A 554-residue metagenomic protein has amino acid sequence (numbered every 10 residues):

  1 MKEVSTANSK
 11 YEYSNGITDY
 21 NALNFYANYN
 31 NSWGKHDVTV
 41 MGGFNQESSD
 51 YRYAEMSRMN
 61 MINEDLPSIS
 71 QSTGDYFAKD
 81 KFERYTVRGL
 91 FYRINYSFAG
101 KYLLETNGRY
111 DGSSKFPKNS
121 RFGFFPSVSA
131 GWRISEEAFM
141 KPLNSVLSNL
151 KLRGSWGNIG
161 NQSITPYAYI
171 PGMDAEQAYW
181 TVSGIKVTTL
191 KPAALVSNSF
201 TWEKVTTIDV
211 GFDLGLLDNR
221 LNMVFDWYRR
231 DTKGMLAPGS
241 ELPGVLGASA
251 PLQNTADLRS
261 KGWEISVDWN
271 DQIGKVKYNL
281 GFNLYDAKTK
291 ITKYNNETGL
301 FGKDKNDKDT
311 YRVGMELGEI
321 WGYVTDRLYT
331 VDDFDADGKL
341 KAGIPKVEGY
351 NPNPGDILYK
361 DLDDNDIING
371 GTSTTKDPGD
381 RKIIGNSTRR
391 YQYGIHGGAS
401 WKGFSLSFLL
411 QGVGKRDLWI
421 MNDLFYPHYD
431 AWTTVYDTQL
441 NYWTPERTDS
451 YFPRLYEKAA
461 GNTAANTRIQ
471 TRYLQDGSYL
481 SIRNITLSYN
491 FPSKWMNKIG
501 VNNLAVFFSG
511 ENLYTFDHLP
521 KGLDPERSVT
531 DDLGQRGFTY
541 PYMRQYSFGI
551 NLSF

Functional and structural regions predicted by a protein language model:
M1-S9, D50-A78, Y169-L195, P243-A250 (+4 more regions): Surface-exposed loop/turn segments flanking beta-strands in extracellular/periplasmic regions
V4-K101, L195, I383, Q535-R536: Outer-membrane beta-barrel transmembrane domain signature of Gram-negative proteins, especially the mid-to-C-terminal
S32-V38, K101, S135-L150, L217-R220 (+8 more regions): Short loop/turn motifs that connect adjacent beta-strands in outer-membrane beta-barrel proteins
F44-D50, G108-S114, I134-E136, W156-G160 (+9 more regions): Transmembrane beta-strands of outer-membrane beta-barrel pores
G74-F91, W180-N222, P251-I273, E316-T325 (+2 more regions): Outer-membrane beta-barrel signature, preferentially recognizing the C-terminal barrel domain of Gram-negative
S113, V413-A505, G510: Extracytoplasmic gating/loop element in the C-terminal half of outer-membrane beta-barrel translocons and assembly
L252-S260, D304-D332, A431, P445-S450 (+1 more regions): C-terminal beta-signal and terminal closure region of outer-membrane beta-barrel proteins
Q272-S387, P427, T444-R447: Conserved small-residue
